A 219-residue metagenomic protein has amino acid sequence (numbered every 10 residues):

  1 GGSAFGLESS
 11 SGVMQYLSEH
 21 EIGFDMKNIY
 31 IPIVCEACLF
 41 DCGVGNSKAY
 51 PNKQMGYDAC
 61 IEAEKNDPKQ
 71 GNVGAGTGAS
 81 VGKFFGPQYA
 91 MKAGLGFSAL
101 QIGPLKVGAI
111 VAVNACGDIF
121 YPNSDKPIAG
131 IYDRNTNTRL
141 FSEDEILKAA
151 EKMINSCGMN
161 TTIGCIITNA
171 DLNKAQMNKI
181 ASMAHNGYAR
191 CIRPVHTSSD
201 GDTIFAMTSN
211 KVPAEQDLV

Functional and structural regions predicted by a protein language model:
S3-A4, E8, Q15-V219: A structural signal for small-residue-enriched, beta-sheet-centric alpha/beta enzyme cores and oligomeric scaffold folds
